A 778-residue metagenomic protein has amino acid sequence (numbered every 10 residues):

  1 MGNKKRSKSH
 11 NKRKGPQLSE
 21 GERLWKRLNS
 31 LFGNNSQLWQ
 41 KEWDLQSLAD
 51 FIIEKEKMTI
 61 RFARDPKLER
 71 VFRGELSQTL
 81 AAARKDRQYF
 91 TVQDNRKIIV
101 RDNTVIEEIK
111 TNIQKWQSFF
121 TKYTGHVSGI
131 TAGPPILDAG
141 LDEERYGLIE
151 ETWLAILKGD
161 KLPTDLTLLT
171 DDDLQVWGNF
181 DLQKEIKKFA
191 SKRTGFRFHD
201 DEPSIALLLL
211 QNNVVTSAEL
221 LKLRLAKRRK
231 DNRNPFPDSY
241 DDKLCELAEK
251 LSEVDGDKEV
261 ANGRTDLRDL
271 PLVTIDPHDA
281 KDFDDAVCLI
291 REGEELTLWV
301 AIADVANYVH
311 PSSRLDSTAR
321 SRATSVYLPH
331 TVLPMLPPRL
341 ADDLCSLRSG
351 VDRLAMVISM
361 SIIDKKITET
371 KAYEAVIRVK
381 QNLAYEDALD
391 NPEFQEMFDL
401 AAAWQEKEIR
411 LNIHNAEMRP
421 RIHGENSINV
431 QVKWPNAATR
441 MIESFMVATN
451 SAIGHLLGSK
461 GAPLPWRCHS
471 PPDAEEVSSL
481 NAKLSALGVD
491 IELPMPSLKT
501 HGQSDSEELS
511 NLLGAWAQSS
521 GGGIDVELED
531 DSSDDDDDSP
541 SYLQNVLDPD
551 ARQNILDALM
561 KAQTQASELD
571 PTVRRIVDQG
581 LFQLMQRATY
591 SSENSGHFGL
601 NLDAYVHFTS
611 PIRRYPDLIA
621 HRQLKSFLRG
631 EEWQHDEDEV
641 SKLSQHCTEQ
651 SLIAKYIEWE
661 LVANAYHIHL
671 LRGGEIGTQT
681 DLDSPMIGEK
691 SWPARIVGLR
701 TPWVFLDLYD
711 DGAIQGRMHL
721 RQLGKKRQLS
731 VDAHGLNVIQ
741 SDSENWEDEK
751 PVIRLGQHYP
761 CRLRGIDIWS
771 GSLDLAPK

Functional and structural regions predicted by a protein language model:
G2-A81, K85-N95, N112-G125, K158 (+3 more regions): Electropositive polyanion-binding surfaces
S19-E20, Q40, E144-R145, G178-D181: Helix-boundary capping/turn motifs
L80, I99, I106-I109, W116 (+4 more regions): Non-catalytic interface/linker regions that flank or bridge core catalytic/transmembrane domains
V92-K110, L223-R224: Accessory beta->alpha helical hairpin/"wing" motif in late/C-terminal subdomains of nucleic-acid enzymes
N112-I113, Q117, S128-G129, G133-P135 (+1 more regions): Post-signal-peptide, soluble extracytosolic/periplasmic N-terminal scaffold domains of envelope/secretory systems
L148-D269: Low-complexity, highly charged intrinsically disordered N-terminal segments that act as targeting/localization
V738-E749: Short alpha-helix capping/helix-loop boundary micro-motifs
